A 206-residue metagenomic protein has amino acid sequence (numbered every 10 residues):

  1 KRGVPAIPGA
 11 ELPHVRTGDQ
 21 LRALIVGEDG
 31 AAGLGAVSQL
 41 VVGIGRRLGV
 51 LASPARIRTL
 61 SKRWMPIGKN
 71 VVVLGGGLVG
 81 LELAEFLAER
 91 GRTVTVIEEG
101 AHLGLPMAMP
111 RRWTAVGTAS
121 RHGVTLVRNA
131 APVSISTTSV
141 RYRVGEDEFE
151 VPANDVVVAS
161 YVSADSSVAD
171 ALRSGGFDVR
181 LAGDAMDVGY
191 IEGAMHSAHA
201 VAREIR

Functional and structural regions predicted by a protein language model:
K1-A6, A10-K69, A88-A171: A Rossmann-like FAD-binding core segment of flavoenzymes
L74-F86, G104-R112, R173-G176, L181-R206: A conserved FAD-binding loop/helix module that cradles the flavin
